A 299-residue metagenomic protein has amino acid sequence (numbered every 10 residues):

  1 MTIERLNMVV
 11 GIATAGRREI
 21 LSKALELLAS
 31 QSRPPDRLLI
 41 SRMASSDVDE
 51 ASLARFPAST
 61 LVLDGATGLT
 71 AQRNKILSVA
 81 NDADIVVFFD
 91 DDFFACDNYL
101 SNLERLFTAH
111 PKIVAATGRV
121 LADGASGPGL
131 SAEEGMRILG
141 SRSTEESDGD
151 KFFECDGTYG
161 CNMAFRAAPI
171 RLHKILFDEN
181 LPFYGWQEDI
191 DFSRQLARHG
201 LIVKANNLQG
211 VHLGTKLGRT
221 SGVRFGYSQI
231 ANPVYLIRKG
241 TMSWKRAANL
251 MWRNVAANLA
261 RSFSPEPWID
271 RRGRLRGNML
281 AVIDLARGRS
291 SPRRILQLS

Functional and structural regions predicted by a protein language model:
K23, N180, Y184, L201-V223 (+1 more regions): Active-site donor/metal-binding and catalytic loop motifs of nucleotide-sugar-dependent glycosylation enzymes
E26-P35: Short, acidic, metal-binding catalytic loop of nucleotide-sugar glycosyltransferases
T70-I85: Active-site nucleotide-sugar/metal-binding loop of Leloir-type enzymes
A83-F94: Short beta-strand-to-loop acidic/aromatic patch adjacent to the donor-nucleotide binding site
N98-S131: Conserved donor NDP-sugar-binding/catalytic core segment of glycosyltransferases
G135-D156: Short, flexible, basic/aromatic active-site loop/helix in glycosyltransferases
T158-F165, P169-K174, N180-L208: A short, conserved alpha-helix in the catalytic core of glycosyltransferases
R224-N232, M242-S299: Non-catalytic, C-terminal membrane-associated alpha-helical segments of glycosyltransferases
